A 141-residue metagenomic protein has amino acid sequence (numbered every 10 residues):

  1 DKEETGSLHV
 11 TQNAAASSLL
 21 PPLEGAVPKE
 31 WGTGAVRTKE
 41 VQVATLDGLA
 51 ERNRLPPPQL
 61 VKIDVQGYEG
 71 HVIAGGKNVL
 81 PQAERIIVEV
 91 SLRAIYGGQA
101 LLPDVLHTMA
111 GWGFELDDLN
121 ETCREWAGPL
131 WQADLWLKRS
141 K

Functional and structural regions predicted by a protein language model:
D1-K141: Phosphate/nucleotide-binding beta-alpha loop and adjacent structural elements of enzyme active sites
